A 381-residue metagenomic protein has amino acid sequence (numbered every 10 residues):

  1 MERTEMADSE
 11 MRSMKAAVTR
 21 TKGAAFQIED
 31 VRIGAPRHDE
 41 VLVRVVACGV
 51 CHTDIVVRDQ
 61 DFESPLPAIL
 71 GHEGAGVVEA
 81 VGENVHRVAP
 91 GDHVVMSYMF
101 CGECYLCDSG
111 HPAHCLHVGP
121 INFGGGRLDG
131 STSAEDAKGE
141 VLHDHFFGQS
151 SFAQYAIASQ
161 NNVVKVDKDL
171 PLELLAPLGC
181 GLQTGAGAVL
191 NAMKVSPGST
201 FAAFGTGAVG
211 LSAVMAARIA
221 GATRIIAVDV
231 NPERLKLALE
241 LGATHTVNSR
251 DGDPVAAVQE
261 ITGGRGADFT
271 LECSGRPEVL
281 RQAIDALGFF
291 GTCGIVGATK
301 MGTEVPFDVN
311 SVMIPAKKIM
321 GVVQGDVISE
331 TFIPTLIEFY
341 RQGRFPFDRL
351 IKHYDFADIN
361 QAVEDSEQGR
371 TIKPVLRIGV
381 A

Functional and structural regions predicted by a protein language model:
E2-R12, G252, R281-D285, E330-A381: C-terminal hydrophobic helical "lid"/dimerization subdomain of Rossmann-like NAD(P)H-dependent oxidoreductases
K15, Q27, R32, R44 (+3 more regions): Residues located in well-ordered beta-strands
G34-C48, D61-D108, A113, I121 (+1 more regions): Glycine-rich beta-strand-centered segment in the early N-terminal region that forms part of a ligand/cofactor-binding
Y105-F204: NAD(P)H dinucleotide-binding glycine-rich loop of Rossmann-like/cofactor-binding domains, especially the beta1-alpha1
A203-T206, M215-Q282: Adenosine-nucleotide cofactor-binding segment
G210-L211: N-terminal Rossmann-fold NAD(P) dinucleotide-binding loop
R276-R344, I378-A381: Glycine-rich phosphate-binding loop and adjacent beta-alpha segment of Rossmann(oid) nucleotide-cofactor-binding
